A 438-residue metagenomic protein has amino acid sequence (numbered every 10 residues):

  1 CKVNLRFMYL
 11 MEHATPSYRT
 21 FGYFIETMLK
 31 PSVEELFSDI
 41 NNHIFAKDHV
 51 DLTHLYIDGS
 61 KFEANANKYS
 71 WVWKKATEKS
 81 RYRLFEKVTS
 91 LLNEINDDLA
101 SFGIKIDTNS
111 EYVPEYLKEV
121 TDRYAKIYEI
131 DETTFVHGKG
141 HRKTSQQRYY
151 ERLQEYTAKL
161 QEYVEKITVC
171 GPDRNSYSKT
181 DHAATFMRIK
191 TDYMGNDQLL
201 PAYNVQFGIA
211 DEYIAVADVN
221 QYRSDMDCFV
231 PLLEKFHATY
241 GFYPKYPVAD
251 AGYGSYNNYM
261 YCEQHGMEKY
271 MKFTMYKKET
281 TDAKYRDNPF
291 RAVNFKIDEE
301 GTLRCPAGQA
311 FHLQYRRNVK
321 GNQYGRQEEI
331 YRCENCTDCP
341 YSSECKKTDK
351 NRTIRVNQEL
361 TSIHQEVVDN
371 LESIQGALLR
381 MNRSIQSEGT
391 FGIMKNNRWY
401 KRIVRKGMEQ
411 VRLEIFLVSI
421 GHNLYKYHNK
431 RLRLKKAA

Functional and structural regions predicted by a protein language model:
C1-V3, A14-A438: Anion-binding and metal-coordination hotspots
M8-M11: Short amphipathic helix-turn modules centered on a small-residue break
